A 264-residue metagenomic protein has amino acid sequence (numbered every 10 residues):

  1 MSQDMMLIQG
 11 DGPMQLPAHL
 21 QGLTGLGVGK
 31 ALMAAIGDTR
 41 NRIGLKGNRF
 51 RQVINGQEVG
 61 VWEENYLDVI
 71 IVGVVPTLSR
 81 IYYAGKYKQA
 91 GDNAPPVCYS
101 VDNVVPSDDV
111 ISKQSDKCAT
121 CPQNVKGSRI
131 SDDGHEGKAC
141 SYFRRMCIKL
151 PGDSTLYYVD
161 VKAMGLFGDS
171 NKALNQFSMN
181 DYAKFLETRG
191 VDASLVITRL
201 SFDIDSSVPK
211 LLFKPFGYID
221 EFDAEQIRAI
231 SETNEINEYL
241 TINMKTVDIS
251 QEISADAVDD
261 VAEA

Functional and structural regions predicted by a protein language model:
M1-S154, V261-A264: OB-fold ssDNA-binding interfaces and closely related basic DNA-contact patches used across DNA replication/repair
A18-Q21, K30-A34, N41, N55-Q57 (+4 more regions): Polar/charged alpha-helical tracts
G25, K172-N175, A229, T233: Intrinsic-disorder-associated interaction segments
G27, I43, R129-D132, S170 (+3 more regions): Generic local-structure boundary detector
L45-V53, C98, D133, C140 (+2 more regions): Short glycine-rich, low-complexity/disordered patches
E136-E221: Extended serine/threonine-enriched, polar tracts that run as long, contiguous segments within proteins
V208-A264: Long, highly charged low-complexity segments enriched in Glu/Asp and Lys/Arg with interspersed Ser/Thr
